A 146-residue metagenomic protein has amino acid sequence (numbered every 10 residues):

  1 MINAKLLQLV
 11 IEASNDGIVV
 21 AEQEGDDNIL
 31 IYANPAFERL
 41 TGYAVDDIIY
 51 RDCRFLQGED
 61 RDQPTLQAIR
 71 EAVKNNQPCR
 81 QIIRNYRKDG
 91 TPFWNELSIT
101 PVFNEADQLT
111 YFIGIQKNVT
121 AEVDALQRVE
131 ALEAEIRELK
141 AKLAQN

Functional and structural regions predicted by a protein language model:
I2-D26, L30-P35, A141-A144: Sensory modules in modular signal-transduction proteins
A21, T100-V102, K117: Output-coupling edge of small sensory domains
Q23-E24, R84-D89, F103-N104: PAS-family sensory domains
L40-A44, I49-R54, E59-R61, Q67-I69: PAS-family sensory domain signature
E59-T91: Terminal output helix/cap of sensory domains in signal transduction proteins
I82, Y86, L97-T100, I115: PAS-family sensory domains
Q108-A121, R128: PAS-family sensory domains
V123-A141: Sensory-domain boundary/capping and coupling elements
